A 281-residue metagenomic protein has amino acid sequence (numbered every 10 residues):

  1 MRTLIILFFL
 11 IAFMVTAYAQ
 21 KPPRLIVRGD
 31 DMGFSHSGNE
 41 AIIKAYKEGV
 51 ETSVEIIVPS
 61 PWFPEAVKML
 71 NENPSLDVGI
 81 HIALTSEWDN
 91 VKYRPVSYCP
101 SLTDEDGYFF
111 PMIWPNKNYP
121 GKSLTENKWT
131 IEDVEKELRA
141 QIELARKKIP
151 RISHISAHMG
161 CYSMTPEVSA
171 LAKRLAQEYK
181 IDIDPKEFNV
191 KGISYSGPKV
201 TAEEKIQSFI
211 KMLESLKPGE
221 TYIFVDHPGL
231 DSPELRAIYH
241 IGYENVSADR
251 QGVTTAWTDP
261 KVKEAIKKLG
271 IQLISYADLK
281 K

Functional and structural regions predicted by a protein language model:
M1-P22: Bacterial Sec-dependent N-terminal signal peptides
K21-E87: Active-site beta->alpha N-cap acidic-glycine motif
D31, V78, I155, F224 (+1 more regions): Conserved, mostly hydrophobic/aromatic
M32, P59, H81-E87, G160 (+3 more regions): Active-site beta-loop-alpha junctions enriched in small/polar residues
I42-E48, E65-D77, P95-G107, R146-K147 (+1 more regions): Acidic (Asp/Glu)-rich catalytic clusters
V91-T125, H240-N245: Active-site gating loops and adjacent loop-to-helix segments of metal-dependent hydrolytic enzymes
T125-I206, I210, E214-K217: Catalytic domains of cell-wall/extracellular-matrix polysaccharide-remodeling enzymes, centered on de-N-acetylation
I183-K186, G242-K281: C-terminal domain-boundary segment and adjacent tail
